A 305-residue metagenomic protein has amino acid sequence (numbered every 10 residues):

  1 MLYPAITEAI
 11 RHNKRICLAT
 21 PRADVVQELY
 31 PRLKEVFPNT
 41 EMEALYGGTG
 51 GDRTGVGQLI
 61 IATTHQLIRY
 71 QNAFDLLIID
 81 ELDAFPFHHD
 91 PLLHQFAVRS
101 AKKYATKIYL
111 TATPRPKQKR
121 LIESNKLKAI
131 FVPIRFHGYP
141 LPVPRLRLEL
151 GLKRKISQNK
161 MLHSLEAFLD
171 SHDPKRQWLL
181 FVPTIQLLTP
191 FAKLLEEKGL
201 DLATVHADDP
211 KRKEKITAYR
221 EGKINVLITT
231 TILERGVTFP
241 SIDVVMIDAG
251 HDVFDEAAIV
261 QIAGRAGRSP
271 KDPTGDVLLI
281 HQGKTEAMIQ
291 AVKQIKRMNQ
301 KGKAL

Functional and structural regions predicted by a protein language model:
M1-I6: Motif I (Walker A/P-loop) of helicase-class P-loop NTPases
A9, K14-L29, Q158, L162 (+1 more regions): Conserved strand-helix element at the start of the C-terminal RecA-like helicase core
K14-I16, T20-T64, L202: Conserved nucleic-acid-binding Ia/Ib motif block in the N-terminal RecA-like helicase ATPase lobe
K14-R15, E41, G55-L59, A73-L76 (+3 more regions): Loop/turn-to-beta-strand initiation segments
E41-V56, L202-T230: Conserved helicase ATPase core of P-loop NTP-dependent helicases/translocases
N72-L150, K160-H163: Post-DEXD/H (motif II) to motif III coupling segment of the RecA-like Helicase ATP-binding lobe
E81-P86, D209, I216, R220-N225 (+3 more regions): Conserved RecA-like helicase motor core of SF1/SF2 enzymes
A101-K117, A263-Q294: Conserved segment of the helicase C-terminal RecA-like domain
